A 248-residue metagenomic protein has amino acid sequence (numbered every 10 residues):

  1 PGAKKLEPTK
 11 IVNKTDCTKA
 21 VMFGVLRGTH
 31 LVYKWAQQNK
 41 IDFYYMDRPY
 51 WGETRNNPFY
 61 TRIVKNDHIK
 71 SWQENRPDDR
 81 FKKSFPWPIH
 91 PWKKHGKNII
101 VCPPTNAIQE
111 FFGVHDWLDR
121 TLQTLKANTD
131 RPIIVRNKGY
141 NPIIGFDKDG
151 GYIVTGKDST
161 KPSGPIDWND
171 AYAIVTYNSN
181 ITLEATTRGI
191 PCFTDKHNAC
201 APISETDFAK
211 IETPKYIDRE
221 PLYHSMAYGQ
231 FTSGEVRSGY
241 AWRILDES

Functional and structural regions predicted by a protein language model:
P1, V21-R27, D47-R48, C102-T105 (+1 more regions): Structural motif
P1-K19, A107-I108, W242-S248: N-terminal pre-catalytic "stem/leader" segment of glycosyltransferase-like enzymes
K5, D42-Y44, Y50, I133 (+1 more regions): Hydrophobic beta-strand scaffold residues
P8-K14, R27-G28, D119, K126 (+1 more regions): Donor nucleotide-activated moiety binding/catalytic core segment of transferases that use nucleotide-activated donors
T18-K19, N98, Y172-A173: Structural motif
R27-P77, Y177-N180: A basic- and aromatic-enriched beta-loop-alpha substructure that forms the phosphate/nucleotide- and DNA/RNA-contacting
N57-G96, P202-S248: Leloir-type glycosyltransferase catalytic cores
W87-I143, L222-A241, L245: Active-site donor-nucleotide binding/catalytic segment of nucleotide-sugar enzymes
